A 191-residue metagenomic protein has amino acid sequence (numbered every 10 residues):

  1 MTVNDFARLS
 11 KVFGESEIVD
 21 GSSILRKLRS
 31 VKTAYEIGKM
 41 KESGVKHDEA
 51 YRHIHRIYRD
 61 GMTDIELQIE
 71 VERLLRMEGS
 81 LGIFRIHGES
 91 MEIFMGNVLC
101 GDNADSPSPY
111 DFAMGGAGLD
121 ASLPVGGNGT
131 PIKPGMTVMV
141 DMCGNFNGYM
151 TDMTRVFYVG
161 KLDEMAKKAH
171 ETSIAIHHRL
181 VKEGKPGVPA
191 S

Functional and structural regions predicted by a protein language model:
M1-S191: Active-site neighborhoods and metal-handling regions in enzymes and metal-associated proteins
